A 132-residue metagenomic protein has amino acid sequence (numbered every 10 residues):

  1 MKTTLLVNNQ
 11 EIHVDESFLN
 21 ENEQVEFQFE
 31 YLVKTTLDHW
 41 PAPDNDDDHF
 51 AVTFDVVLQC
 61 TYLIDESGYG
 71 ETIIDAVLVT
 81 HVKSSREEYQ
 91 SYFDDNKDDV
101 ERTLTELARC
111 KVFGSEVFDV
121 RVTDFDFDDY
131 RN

Functional and structural regions predicted by a protein language model:
M1-N8, H13, L107, S115 (+1 more regions): N-terminal targeting leader peptides, primarily classical Sec-type signal peptides for secretion
T3-D44: Negatively charged, low-complexity tracts enriched in Asp/Glu with abundant Ser/Thr
T4-L6, E26-E30, A51, D55-Q59 (+1 more regions): Ordered hydrophobic segments in well-structured contexts
L5-V7, A42-P43, D65, S84 (+1 more regions): Acidic surface patches and DE-rich sequence motifs
V7-E11, E23, D47, Q59 (+3 more regions): Intrinsic-disorder/low-complexity loop/linker signature
V14-E16, D44-D46, F50-L58, E88-D98: Short amphipathic beta-strand/extended segments with alternating polar/hydrophobic composition
Y31-H39, F54-E66, T80-K83: Beta-strand elements of well-folded, non-transmembrane domains
Y69-N132: Acidic, low-complexity intrinsically disordered segments
